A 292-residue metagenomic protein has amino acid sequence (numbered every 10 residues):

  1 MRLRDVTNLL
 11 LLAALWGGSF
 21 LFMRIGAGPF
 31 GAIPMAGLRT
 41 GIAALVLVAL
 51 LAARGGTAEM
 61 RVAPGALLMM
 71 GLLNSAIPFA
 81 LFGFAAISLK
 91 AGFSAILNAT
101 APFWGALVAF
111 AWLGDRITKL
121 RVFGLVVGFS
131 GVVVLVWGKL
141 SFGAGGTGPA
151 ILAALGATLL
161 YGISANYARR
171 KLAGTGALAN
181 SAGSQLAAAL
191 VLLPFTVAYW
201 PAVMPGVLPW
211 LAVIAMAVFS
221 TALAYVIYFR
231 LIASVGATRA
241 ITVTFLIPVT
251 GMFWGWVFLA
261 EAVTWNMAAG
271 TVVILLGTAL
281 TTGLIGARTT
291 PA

Functional and structural regions predicted by a protein language model:
M1-G37, F84, G143-R170, P291-A292: Glycine-/small-residue-enriched transmembrane alpha-helix faces in small-molecule transporters and effluxers
L9, V62-G71, I117-S130, T175-S184 (+1 more regions): Cytoplasmic-side transmembrane-helix entry/capping segments in multi-pass membrane proteins
L15-M23, V48-N98, V134, A217-V235: Specific transmembrane alpha-helical segments of multi-pass solute transporters/efflux pumps, especially DMT/EamA
G26, M35, R39, A85 (+7 more regions): Hydrophobic/aromatic residues within transmembrane alpha-helices of multi-pass small-molecule transporters
P29-I77, P102-W104, L160-S164, S181-W200 (+2 more regions): Transmembrane alpha-helices of multi-pass small-molecule transport proteins
A36-L38, S75, F79, S94-T100 (+2 more regions): Helix-helix packing/entry segments at the starts of transmembrane helices
L47, G105-L107, A111, F142-Y199 (+3 more regions): Transmembrane alpha-helical segments that form core, pore/gating elements of small-molecule transporters/exporters
L47, L68, V108, I117-K139 (+4 more regions): Hydrophobic transmembrane alpha-helices of multi-pass small-molecule transport proteins
